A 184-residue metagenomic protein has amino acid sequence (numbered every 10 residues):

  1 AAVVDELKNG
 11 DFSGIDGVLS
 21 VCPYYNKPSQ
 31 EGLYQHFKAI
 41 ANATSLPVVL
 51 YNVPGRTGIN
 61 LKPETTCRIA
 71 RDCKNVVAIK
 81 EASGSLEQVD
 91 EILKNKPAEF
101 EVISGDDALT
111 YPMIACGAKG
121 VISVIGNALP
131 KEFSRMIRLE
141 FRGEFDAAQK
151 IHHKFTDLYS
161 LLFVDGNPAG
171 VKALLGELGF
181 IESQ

Functional and structural regions predicted by a protein language model:
A1-G58: Active-site beta->alpha loop and helix N-cap motifs at the rims of alpha/beta catalytic domains
D5, Q35, E64, E87 (+1 more regions): Short, contiguous clusters of charged residues that form electrostatic/catalytic patches at enzyme active sites, used
P23-N26, E132, Q184: A short acidic, helix-capping loop that chelates divalent metal ions and anchors anionic groups
N42-A43, R56-F163: Catalytic alpha/beta core domains of metabolic enzymes, predominantly
Y51-V53, N75-V76, I181: Glycine-rich phosphate-binding "P-loop"
A115-G117, T156-Q184: Conserved short secondary-structure transition element at the edge of the structured enzyme core that lines
